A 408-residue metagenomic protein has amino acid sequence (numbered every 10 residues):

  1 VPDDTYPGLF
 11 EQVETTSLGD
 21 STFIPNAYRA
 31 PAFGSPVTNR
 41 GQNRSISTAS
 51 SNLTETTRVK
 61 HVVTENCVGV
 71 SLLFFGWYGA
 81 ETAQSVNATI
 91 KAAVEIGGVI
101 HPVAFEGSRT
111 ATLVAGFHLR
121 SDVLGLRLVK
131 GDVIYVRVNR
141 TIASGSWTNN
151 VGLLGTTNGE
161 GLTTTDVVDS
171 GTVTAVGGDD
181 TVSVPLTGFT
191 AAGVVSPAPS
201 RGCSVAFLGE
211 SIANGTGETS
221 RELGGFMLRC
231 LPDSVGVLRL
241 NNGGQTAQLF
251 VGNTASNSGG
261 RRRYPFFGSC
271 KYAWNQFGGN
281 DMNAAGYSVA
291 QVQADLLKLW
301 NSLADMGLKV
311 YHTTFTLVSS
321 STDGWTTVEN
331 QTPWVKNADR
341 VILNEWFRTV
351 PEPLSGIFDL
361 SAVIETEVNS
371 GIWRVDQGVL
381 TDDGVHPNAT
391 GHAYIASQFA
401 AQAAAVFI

Functional and structural regions predicted by a protein language model:
V1-L18, V194, S258-P265, G279 (+5 more regions): Viral virion structural and adsorption modules
D3-L208, A213-T219, F407: N-terminal secretory targeting modules
F74, V103, F189, V194 (+4 more regions): Conserved SGNH/GDSL esterase-like catalytic core that processes O-acyl groups on lipids and polysaccharides
K130, V138, F277, T314-F315: A cross-domain feature marking catalytic cores of carbohydrate-active enzymes and several ubiquitous metabolic/repair
D132, K271, S355: Conserved acidic residues
L208-E210, T313, F358: Active-site flanking residues adjacent to catalytic metal/cofactor-binding acidic residues
C230, L299-Y311, W346-F358: A structural motif corresponding to the C-terminal end of an alpha-helix and its immediate exit/capping segment
T316-I408: Catalytic His-Asp segment of secreted/periplasmic serine-dependent ester chemistry enzymes
